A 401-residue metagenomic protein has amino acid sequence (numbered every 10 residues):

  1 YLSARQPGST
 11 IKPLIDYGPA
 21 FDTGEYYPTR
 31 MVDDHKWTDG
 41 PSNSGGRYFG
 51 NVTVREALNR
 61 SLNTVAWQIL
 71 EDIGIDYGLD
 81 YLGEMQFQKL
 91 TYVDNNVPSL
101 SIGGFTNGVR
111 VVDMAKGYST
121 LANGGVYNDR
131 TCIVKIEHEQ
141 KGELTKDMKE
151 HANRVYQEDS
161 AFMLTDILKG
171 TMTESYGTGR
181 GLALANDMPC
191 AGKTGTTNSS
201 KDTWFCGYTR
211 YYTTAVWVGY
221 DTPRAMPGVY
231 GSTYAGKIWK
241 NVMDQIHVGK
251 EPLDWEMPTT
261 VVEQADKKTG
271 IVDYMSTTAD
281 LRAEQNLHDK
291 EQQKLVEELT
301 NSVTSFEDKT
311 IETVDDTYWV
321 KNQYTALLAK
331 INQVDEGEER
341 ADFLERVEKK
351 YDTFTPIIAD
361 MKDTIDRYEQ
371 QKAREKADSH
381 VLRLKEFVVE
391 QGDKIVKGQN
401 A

Functional and structural regions predicted by a protein language model:
Y1, R5-I11, Y26, Y48-V52 (+7 more regions): Soluble non-cytosolic domains of exported or imported proteins
Y1-S3, G108-K116, T120-L287: A penicillin-recognizing enzyme superfamily signal
Q6-V32, A57, G117-L121, L164 (+2 more regions): Active-site SXXK
D16-E25, W37, N59-N63, E71-I75 (+7 more regions): Sec-exported extracytoplasmic/periplasmic mature domains
E25-L79, V97, Y127, E139-G170: Conserved catalytic neighborhood of penicillin-recognizing serine enzymes
M31-D33, E56, A66-L70, Y81 (+5 more regions): Structural recognition of the beta-strand scaffold that forms the well-ordered cores of secreted hydrolase catalytic
P41-N43, G74-K116: Mid-domain, small-residue-enriched loop/turn segments at the edges of structured enzyme/sensor domains
L281-A401: Amphipathic alpha-helical assembly segments used for oligomerization, scaffolding, or translocation
